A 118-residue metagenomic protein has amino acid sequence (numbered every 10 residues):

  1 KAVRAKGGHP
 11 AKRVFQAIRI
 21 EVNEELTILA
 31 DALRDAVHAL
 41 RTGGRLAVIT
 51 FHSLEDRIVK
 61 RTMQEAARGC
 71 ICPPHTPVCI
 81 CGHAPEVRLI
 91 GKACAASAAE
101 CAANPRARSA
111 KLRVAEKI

Functional and structural regions predicted by a protein language model:
K1-I118: S-adenosyl-L-methionine-dependent methyltransferase catalytic core, i.e., the SAM/SAH-binding region
